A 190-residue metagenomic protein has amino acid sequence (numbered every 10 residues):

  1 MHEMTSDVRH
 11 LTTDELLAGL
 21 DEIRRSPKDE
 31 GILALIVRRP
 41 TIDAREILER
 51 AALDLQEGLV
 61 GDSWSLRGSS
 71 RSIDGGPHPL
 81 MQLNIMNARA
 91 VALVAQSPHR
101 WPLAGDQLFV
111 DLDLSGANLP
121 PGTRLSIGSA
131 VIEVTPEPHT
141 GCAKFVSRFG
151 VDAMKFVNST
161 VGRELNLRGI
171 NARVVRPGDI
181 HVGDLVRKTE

Functional and structural regions predicted by a protein language model:
M1-E190: Metal-cofactor-dependent catalytic cores
